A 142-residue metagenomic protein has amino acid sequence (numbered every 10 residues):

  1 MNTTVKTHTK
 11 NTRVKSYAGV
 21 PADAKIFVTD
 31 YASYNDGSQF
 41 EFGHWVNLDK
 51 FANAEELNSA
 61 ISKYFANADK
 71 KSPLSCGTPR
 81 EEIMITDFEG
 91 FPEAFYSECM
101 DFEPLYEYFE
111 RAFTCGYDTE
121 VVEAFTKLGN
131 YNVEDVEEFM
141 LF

Functional and structural regions predicted by a protein language model:
M1-F142: Acidic interaction surfaces
